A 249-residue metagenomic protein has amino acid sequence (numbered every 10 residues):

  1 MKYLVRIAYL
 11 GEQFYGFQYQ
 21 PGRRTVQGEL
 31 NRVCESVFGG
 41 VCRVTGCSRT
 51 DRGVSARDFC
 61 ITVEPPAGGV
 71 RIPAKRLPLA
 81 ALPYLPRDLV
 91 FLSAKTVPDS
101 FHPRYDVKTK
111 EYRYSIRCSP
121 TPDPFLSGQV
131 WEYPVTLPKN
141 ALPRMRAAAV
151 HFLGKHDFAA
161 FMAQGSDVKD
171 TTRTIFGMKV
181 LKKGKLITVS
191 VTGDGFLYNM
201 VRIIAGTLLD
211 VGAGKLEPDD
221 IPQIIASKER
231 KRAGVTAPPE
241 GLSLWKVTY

Functional and structural regions predicted by a protein language model:
M1-Y249: Structured-RNA-binding interfaces characteristic of tRNA pseudouridine synthases
